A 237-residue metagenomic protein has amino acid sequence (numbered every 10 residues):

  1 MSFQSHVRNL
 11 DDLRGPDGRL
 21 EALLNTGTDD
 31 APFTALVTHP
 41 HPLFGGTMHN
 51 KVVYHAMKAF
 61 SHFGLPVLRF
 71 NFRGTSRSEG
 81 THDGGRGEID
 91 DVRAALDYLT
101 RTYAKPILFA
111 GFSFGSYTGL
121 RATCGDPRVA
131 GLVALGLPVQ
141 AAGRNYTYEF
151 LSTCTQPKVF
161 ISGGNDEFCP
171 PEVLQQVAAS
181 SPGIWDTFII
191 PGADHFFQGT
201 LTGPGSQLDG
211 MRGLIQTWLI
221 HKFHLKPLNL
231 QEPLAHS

Functional and structural regions predicted by a protein language model:
M1-D30: N-terminal cap/lid segment of alpha/beta-hydrolase-fold proteins
R19-Y103, F196: Serine-hydrolase catalytic machinery in alpha/beta-hydrolase-like enzymes
G80, A193-L208: Catalytic histidine-centered segment of alpha/beta-hydrolase-like enzymes
D90-Q156: Primarily recognizes the serine-hydrolase "nucleophile elbow" in alpha/beta-hydrolase and SGNH/GDSL folds
A141, G164-C169, H195-F196: Acidic catalytic loop of the alpha/beta-hydrolase fold
T153-T155, V159-S162, D166, I190: Short beta-strand/loop motif that positions the catalytic acidic residue of the alpha/beta-hydrolase fold
S180-Q198: Catalytic histidine neighborhood in serine/cysteine hydrolases with alpha/beta-hydrolase-type architecture
T202-S237: Catalytic active-site module of serine/aspartate enzymes centered on a nucleophile-bearing elbow/loop
